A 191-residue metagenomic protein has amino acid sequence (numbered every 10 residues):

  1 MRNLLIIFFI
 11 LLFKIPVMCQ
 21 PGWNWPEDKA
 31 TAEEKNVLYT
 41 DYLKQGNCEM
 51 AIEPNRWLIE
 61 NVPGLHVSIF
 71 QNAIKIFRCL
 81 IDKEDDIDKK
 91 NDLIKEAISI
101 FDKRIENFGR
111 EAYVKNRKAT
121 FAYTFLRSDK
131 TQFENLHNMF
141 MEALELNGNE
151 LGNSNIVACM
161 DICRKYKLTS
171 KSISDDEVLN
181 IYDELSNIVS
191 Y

Functional and structural regions predicted by a protein language model:
M1-D28, I74: Bacterial Sec-dependent N-terminal signal peptides
Q20-Y191: Preference for long, solvent-exposed alpha-helical segments and helix-linker "stalks"
